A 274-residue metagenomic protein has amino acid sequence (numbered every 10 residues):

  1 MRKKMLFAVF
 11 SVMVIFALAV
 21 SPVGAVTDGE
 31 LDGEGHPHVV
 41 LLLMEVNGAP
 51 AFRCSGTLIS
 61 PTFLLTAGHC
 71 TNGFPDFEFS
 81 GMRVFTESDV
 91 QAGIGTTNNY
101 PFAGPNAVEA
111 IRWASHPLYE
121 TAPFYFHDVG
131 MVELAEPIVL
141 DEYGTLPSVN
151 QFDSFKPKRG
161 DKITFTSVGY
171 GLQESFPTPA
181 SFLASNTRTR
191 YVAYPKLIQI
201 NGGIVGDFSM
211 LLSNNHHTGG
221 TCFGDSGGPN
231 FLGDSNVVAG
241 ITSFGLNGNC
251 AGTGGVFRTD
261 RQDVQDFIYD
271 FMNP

Functional and structural regions predicted by a protein language model:
M1-V9: Bacterial N-terminal signal peptides that target proteins for export
V9-A17: Bacterial N-terminal signal peptides
V20-A25: Sec/Tat signal peptide C-region and signal peptidase I cleavage site
V26-E34, G48, E78-L140, G144-F155 (+1 more regions): Conserved catalytic-core segment of clan PA serine endopeptidases
D32, H38, R53-Q91, N186-G202 (+1 more regions): C-terminal subregion of chymotrypsin/trypsin-like serine protease catalytic domains
E34-L41, S209: Short, hydrophobic/aromatic-rich segments at coil-to-beta transitions
V46-N47, L64, C70-N72, Y119-E120 (+4 more regions): Solvent-exposed loop/turn segments at secondary-structure junctions within structured extracellular/periplasmic domains
Y125-T218, R261-Q265: Chymotrypsin/trypsin-fold serine protease catalytic domain
